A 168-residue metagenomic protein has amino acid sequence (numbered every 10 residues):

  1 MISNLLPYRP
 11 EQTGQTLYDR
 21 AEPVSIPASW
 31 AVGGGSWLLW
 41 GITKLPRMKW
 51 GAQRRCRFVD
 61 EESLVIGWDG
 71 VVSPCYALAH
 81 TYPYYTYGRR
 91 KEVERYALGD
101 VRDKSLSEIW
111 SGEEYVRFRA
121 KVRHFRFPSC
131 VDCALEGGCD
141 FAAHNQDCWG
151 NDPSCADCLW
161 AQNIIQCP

Functional and structural regions predicted by a protein language model:
M1-K104: Radical SAM enzyme [4Fe-4S]-AdoMet core and its adjacent flexible, acidic and glycine-rich loops/tails across
A77-P168: Flexible mid-to-C-terminal extensions adjoining Fe-S/redox cofactors in radical SAM and related proteins
